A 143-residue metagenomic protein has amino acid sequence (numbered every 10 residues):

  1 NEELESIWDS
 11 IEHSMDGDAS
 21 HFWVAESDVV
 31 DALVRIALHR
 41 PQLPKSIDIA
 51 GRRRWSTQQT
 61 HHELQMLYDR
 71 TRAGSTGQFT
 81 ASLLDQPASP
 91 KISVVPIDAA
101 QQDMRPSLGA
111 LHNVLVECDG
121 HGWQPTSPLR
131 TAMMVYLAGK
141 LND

Functional and structural regions predicted by a protein language model:
N1-R35, L64: NAD(P)-dependent short-chain dehydrogenase/reductase
G17-H21, D48-R52, G120: Conserved short-loop catalytic and cofactor-binding motifs
A25, S82-D85, V114: Helix N-cap / beta->alpha transition motif
A25, W55-S56, S107: A diffuse structural propensity rather than consistent per-protein peaks
A32-D103, P125-D143: Mid/C-terminal beta-alpha module of Rossmann-like enzyme folds, strongest in SDR-family dehydrogenases/epimerases
A99-A100, E117-G120: Extended, small-residue-rich solenoid/repeat segments and analogous flexible loops that form exposed scaffolds
M104-L115: Donor nucleotide-activated moiety binding/catalytic core segment of transferases that use nucleotide-activated donors
P106, G120-H121: Catalytic cores of transferase enzymes with a strong primary signal for eukaryotic protein kinases
